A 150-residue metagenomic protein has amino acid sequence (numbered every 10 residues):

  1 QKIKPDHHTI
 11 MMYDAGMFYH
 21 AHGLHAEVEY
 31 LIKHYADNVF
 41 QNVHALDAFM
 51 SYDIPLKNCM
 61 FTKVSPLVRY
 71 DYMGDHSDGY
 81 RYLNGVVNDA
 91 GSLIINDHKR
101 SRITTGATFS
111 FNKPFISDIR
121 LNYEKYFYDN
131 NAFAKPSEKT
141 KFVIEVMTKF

Functional and structural regions predicted by a protein language model:
Q1-F150: Outer-membrane beta-barrel pore domains
